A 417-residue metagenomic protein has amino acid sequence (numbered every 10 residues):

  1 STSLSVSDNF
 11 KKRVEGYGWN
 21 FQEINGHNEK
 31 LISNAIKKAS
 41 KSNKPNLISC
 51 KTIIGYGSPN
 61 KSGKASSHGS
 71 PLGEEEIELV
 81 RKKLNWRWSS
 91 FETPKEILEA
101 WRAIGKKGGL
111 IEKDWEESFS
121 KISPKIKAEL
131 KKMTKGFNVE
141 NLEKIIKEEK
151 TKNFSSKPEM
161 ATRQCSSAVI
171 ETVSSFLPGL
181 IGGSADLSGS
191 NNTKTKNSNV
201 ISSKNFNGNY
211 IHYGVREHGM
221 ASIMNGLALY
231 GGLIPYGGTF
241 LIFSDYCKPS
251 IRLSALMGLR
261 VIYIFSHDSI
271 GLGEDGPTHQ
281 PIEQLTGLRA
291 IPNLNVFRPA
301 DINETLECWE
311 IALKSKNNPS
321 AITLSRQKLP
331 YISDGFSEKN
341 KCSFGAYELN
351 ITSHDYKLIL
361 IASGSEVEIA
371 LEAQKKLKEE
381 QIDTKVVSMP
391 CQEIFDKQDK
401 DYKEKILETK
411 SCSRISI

Functional and structural regions predicted by a protein language model:
S1-E92, E96, G271-P277, T305 (+1 more regions): Thiamine diphosphate
E99, A103-T323, K328, E404-I406: Thiamine diphosphate
